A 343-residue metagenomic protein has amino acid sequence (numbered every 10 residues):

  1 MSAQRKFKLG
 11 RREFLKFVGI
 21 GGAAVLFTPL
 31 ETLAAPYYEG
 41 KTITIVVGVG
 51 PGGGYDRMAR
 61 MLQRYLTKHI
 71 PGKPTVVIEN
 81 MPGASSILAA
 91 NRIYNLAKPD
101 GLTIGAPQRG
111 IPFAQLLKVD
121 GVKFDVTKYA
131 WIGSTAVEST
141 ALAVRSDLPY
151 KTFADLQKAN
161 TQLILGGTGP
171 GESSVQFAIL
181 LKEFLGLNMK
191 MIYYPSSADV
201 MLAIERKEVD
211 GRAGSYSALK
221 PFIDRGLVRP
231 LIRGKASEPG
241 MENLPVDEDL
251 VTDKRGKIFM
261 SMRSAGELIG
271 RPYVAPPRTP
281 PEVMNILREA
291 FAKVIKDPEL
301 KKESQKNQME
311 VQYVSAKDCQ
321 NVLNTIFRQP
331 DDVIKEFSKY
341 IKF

Functional and structural regions predicted by a protein language model:
M1-L33: N-terminal secretory signal peptides
G40, R225, P281-F343: An extracytoplasmic/periplasmic, membrane-proximal ligand-sensing/linker region
K41-G50, V76-V77, I104, Q162-G167: Short, well-ordered beta-strand elements
I45-A59, G83-S85, G166-S173: Extracytoplasmic "Venus flytrap"
G52-G72, V175-E183, F222: Short, polar/charged alpha-helical segment
L62, A84-S86, G101-F113, S134-A136 (+1 more regions): Ligand-binding clamshell of periplasmic/extracellular solute-binding protein-like
P82, G166-D249: Ligand-binding pocket segment of bilobal, Venus flytrap-like solute-binding proteins
R92-T103, I111-D199, T252-K257, L268-E303: Hinge/capping helix and adjacent helix->loop/strand transition within the periplasmic-binding protein
